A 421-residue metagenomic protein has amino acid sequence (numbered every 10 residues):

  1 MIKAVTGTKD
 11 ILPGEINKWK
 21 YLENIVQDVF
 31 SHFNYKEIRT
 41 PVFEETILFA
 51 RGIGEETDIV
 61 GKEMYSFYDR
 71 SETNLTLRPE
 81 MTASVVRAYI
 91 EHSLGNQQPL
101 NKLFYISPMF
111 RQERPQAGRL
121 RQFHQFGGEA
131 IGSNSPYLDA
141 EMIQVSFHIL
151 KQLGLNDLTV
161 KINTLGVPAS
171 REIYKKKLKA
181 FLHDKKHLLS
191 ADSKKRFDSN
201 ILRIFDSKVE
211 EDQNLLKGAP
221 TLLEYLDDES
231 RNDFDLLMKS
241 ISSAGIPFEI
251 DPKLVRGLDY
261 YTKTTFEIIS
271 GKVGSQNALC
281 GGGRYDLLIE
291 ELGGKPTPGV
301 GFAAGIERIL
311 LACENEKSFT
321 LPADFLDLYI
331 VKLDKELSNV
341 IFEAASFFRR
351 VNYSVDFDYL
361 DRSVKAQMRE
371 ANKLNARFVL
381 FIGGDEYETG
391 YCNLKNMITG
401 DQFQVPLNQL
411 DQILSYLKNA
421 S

Functional and structural regions predicted by a protein language model:
M1-S421: TRNA-recognition modules of translation machinery and tRNA-sensing kinases, especially anticodon-binding
